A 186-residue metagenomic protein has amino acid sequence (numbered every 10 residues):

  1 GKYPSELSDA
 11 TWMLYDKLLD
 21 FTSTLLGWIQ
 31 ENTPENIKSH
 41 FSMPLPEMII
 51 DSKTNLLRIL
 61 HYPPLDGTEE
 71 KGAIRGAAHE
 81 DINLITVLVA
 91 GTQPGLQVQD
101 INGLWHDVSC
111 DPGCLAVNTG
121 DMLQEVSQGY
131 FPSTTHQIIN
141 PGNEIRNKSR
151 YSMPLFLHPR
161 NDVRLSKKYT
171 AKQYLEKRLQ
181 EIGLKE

Functional and structural regions predicted by a protein language model:
G1-E186: Peripheral, non-catalytic segments flanking oxidoreductase cores
